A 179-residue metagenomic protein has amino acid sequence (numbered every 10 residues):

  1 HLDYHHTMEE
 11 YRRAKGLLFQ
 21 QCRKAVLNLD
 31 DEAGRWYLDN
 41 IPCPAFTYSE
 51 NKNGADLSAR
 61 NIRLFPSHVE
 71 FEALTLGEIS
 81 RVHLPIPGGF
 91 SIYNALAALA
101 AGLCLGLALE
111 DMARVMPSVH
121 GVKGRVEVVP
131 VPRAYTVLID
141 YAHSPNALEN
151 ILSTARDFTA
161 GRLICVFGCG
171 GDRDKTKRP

Functional and structural regions predicted by a protein language model:
H1-T136, A160: Acidic, Mg2+-coordinating active-site environments of NTP-dependent enzymes
L2, G89-F90, H143-S144, D172-R173: Glycine-/small-residue-rich active-site loops that bind phosphorylated ligands and cofactors
L27, I139, F167: Active-site flanking residues adjacent to catalytic metal/cofactor-binding acidic residues
D30, A142, G170: Anionic group-transfer/hydrolysis microenvironments
A97, H143, A147: Conserved cofactor-binding/catalytic machinery of classical short-chain dehydrogenase/reductase
V122-G124, N146-P179: Active-site beta-alpha connecting loops in nucleotide-dependent enzymes
T136-H143: Switch II (G3) loop of P-loop NTPases
